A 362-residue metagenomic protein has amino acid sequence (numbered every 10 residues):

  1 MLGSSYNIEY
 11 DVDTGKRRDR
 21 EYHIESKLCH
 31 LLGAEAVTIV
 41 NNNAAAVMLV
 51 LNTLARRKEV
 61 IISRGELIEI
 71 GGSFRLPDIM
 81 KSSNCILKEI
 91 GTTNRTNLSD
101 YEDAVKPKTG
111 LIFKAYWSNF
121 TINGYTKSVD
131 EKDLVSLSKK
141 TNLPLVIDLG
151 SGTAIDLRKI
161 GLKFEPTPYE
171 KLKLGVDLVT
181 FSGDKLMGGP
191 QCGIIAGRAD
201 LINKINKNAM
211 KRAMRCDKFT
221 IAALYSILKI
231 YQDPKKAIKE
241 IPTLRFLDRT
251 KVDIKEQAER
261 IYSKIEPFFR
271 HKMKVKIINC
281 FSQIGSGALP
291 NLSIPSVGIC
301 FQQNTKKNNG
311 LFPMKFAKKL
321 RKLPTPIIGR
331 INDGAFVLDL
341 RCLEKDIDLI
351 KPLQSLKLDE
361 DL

Functional and structural regions predicted by a protein language model:
M1-D11: N-terminal entrance/gating region of PLP-dependent enzymes' catalytic architecture
Y10-T14, I238-E240, N332-G334: Short coil/turn segments at secondary-structure boundaries
V12-Y231, E266: Conserved PLP-enzyme active-site core in the AAT-like
V50, I205, I261, F312 (+2 more regions): Hydrophobic side chains in well-ordered alpha-helices
I86-K88, G152-D156, D253, H271-I278: Active-site rim loops that border cofactor/substrate pockets in soluble metabolic enzymes
D200, N208-A209, C216-P267, I278-F281 (+1 more regions): Structural motif of enzymes handling amino- and sulfur-group chemistry
K255-C342: Conserved C-terminal alpha-helix-loop-beta "cap" of PLP-dependent enzymes that closes/shapes the active-site mouth
R330-L362: Generic C-terminus detector
